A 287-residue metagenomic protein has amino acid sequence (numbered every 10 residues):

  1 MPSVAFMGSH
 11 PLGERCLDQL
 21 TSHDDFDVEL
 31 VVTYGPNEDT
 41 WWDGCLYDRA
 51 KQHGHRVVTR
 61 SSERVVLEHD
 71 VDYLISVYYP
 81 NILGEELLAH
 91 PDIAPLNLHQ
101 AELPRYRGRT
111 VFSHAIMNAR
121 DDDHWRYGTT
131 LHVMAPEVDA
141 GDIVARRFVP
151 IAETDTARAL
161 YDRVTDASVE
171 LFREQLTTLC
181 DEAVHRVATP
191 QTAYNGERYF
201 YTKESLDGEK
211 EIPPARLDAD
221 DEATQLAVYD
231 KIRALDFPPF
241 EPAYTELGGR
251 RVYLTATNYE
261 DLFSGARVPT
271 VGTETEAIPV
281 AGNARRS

Functional and structural regions predicted by a protein language model:
M1-S287: One-carbon transfer enzymes
